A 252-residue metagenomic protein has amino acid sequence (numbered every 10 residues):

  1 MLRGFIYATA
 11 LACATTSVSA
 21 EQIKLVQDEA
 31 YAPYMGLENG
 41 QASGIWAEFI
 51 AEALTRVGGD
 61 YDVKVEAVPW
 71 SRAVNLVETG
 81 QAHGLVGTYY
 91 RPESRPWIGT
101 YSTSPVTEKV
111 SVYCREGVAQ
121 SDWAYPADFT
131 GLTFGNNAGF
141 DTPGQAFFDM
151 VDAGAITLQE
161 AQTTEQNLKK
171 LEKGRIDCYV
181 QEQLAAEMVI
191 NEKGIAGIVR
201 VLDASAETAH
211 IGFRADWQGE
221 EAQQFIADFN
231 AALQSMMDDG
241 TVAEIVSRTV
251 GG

Functional and structural regions predicted by a protein language model:
A14-S17: N-terminal signal peptide c-region/cleavage motif recognized by signal peptidases
A20-W97, F229, D239, R248-T249: Extracytoplasmic small-molecule ligand-binding "clamshell" domains of the periplasmic binding protein/Venus flytrap
D28-A30, T107-S111, K193-N230, G251-G252: Periplasmic-binding protein-like
E29-Y31, N39-S43, Y90, R115-Q120 (+3 more regions): Short coil/turn segments
I50-D60, T103, D128-T130, A138-Q162 (+2 more regions): Ligand-binding cleft/hinge of the Venus flytrap
A51, K64-D128, D141-T142, L202-A204: Acidic, polar ligand-binding/catalytic clefts
S71-H83, T164-V180, L184, E192-K193: Short helices/loops that flank or line small-molecule/ion binding pockets
R115-F134, D149, Q223-I226: Flexible hinge/capping segments at coil-to-helix
